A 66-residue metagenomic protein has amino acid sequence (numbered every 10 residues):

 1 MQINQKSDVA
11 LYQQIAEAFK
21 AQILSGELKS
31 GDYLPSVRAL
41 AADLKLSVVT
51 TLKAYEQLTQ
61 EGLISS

Functional and structural regions predicted by a protein language model:
M1-Y33, A39: Extreme N-terminal segment that seeds HTH/winged-HTH DNA-binding domains in transcriptional regulators
Y33-L44, L58: A short alpha-helical element within helix-turn-helix/winged-helix DNA-binding domains across DNA-binding proteins
T50: Residues in the helix-turn-helix
K53, Q57: Alpha-helical DNA-recognition elements
E61: Cytosolic nucleotide-binding catalytic cores of signal-transduction proteins
